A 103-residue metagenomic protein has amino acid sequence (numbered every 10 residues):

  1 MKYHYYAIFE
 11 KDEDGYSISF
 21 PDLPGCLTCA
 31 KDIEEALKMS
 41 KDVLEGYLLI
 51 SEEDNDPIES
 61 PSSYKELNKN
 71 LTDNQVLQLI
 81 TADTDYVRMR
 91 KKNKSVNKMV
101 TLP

Functional and structural regions predicted by a protein language model:
M1-D14, S19: N-terminal segment of the canonical double-stranded RNA-binding domain
M1-H4, E45-T101: Short, charged, surface-exposed hinge/linker loops at domain edges that act as mobile lids or interdomain connectors
K11, D22, A82-Y86: Non-catalytic surface loops within mature trypsin-like serine protease
S17, T28, R90: Short acidic, gly/pro-rich beta-turn/loop elements at beta-sheet edges and active-site/ligand-binding grooves
P21-P24, P103: Short, proline-centered helix/strand-breaking motifs
P24-E35, M99: A short, exposed loop/beta-hairpin motif centered on an aromatic-Gly-Thr core
D32-L49: A short, charged, amphipathic alpha-helix used as a generic interaction element across diverse proteins
